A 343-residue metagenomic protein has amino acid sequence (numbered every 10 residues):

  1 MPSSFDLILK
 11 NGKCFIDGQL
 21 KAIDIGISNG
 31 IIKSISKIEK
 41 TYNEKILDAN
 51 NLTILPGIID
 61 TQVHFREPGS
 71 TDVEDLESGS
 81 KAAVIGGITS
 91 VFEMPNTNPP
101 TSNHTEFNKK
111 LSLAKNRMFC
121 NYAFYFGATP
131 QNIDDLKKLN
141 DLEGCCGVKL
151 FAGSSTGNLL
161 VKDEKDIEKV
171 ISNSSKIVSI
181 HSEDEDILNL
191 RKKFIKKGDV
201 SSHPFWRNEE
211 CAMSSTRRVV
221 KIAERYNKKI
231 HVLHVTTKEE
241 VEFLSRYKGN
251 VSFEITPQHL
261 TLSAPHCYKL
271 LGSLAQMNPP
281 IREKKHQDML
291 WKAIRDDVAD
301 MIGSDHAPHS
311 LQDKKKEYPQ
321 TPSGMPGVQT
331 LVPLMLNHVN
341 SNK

Functional and structural regions predicted by a protein language model:
M1-T41: N-terminal metal-binding scaffold of metallo-dependent hydrolase/deaminase domains
E39-L55: Active-site metal-binding motif and surrounding structural segment of the metallo-beta-lactamase
L52-R117: Metal-associated gating/positioning segment near the N- to mid-region
G57-V63, V91, Y122-F126, C146-L150 (+4 more regions): Hydrophobic faces of well-ordered beta-strands that scaffold small-molecule active sites in alpha/beta enzyme cores
T97-N108, L113-I222, E239, L260-Y268: Histidine/acidic-residue-rich, glycine-tolerant segments that coordinate divalent metal ions
S201-R218, I222-N227, D296-M301, A307-K343: His/Asp/Glu-enriched, well-ordered alpha-helical/loop segment that forms or immediately abuts the divalent-metal
R218, K229, Y268-A299: A conserved active-site cap/scaffold subdomain adjacent to cofactor or substrate pockets
E224, V235-A264, M289-S304, P308-H309: Hard-cation-handling environments
